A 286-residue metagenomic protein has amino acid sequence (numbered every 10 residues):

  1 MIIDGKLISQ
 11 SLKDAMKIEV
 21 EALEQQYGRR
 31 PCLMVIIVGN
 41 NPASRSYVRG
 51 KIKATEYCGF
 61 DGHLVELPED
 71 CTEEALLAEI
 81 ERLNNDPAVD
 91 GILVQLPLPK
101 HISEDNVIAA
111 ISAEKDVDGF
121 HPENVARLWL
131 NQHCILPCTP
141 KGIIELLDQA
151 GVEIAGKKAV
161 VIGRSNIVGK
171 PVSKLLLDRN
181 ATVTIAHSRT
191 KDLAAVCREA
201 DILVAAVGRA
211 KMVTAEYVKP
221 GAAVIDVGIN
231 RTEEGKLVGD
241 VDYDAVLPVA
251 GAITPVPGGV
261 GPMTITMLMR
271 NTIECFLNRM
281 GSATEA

Functional and structural regions predicted by a protein language model:
M1-G28: Positively charged, low-complexity intrinsically disordered leader regions
P31-G39: Short beta-strand segments enriched in small/hydrophobic residues
V38-I52, C134-A223, T232, K236-L247: Glycine-rich phosphate/diphosphate-binding loop of Rossmann-like nucleotide-binding domains
T55-E69, V183-I185: Short beta-strand elements in bilobed, periplasmic/extracellular small-molecule ligand-binding domains
A75-P87: Short, well-structured alpha-helical segments in soluble
V94-I154: Anion-binding alpha/beta catalytic cores of soluble intermediary-metabolism enzymes, centered on
L96, V207, V227-G228: Glycine-rich, N-terminal phosphate-binding loop of Rossmann-like dinucleotide-binding domains
E104-V125, G228-M280: Rossmann-fold NAD(P)-binding glycine/threonine-rich loop
